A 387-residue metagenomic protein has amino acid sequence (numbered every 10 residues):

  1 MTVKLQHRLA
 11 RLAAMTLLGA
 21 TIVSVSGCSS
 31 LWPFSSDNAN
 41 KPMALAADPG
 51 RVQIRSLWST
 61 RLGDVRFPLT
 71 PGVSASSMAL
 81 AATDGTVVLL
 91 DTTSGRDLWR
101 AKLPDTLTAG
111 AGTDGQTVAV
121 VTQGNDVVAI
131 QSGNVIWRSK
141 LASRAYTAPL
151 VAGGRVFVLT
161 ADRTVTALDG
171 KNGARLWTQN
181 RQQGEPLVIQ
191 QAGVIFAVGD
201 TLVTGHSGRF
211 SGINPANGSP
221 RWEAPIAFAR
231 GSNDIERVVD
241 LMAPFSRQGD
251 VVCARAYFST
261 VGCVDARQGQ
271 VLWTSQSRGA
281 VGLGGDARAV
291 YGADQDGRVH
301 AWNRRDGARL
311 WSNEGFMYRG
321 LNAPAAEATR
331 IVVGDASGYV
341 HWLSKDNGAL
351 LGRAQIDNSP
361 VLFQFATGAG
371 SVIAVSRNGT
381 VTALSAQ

Functional and structural regions predicted by a protein language model:
T2-T16: Bacterial N-terminal signal peptides that target proteins for export
V23-A47: Bacterial Sec signal peptide processing site at the extreme N-terminus
S36-P42, G50-G72, W99-G115, I136-A152 (+5 more regions): Extracytoplasmic beta-rich repeat domains
A82-T83, T122-Q123, T160-A161, G205-S207 (+4 more regions): Structural signature of WD-repeat beta-propellers
D91-S94, Q131-N134, D169-N172, P215-N217 (+4 more regions): Short loop/turn segments that connect beta-strands within beta-propeller blades
A293-H300, A308-W342: Loop/turn-rich, solvent-exposed surfaces of beta-rich toroidal or solenoidal domains
